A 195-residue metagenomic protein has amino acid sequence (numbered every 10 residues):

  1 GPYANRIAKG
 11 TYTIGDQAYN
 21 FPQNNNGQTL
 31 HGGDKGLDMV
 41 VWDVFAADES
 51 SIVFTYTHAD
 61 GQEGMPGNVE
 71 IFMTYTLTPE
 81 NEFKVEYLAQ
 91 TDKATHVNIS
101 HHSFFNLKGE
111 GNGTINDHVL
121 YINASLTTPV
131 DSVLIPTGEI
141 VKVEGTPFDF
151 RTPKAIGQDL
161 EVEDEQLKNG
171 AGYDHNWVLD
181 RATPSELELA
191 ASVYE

Functional and structural regions predicted by a protein language model:
G1-E195: An exposed, glycine/acidic-rich loop-and-rim segment of catalytic or binding clefts
